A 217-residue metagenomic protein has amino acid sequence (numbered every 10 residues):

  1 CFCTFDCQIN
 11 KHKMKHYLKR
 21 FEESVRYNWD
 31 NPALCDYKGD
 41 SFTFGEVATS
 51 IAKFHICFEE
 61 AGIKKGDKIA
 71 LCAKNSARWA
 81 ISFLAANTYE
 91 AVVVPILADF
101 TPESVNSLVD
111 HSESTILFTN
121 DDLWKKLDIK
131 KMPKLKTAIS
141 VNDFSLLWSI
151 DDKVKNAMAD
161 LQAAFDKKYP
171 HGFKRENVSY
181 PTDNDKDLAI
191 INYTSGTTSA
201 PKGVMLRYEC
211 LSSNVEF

Functional and structural regions predicted by a protein language model:
C1-C3, C7: Cysteine-centered motifs
K13-A33: A short N-terminal helical cap/helix-turn-helix that marks the beginning of AMP-binding/adenylate-forming
D30, N156-Y193, A200: Conserved pre-ATP/AMP-binding loop-to-beta segment of ANL
P32-I63, D67-S76, A80-L84, T101-N106 (+1 more regions): Conserved AMP-binding/adenylate-forming core of the ANL superfamily
T43-G45, Y180-P181, A189-S213: Conserved AMP-binding A3 loop
I69, A86, L117, L188 (+1 more regions): Conserved S/T- and glycine-rich ATP-binding loop of Class I adenylate-forming
F83-Y89, H111: Short hydrophobic alpha-helices that are characteristic scaffold elements of the AMP-binding
A98-K130, N214-F217: Conserved ATP-dependent adenylate/AMP-binding module captured primarily in the ANL superfamily
